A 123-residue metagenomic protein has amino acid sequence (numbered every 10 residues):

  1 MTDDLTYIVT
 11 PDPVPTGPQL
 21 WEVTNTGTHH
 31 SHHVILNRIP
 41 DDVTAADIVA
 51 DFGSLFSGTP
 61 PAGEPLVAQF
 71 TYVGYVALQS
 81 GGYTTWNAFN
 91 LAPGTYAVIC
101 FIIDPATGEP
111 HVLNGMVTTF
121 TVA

Functional and structural regions predicted by a protein language model:
T2-T6, P11-T16, E22-V34, F70-A123: Extracellular/periplasmic metallocenter environments
P18, N25-T59: Contiguous segments within soluble domain cores/interaction surfaces
D51-A77: Subset-of-secretome marker
